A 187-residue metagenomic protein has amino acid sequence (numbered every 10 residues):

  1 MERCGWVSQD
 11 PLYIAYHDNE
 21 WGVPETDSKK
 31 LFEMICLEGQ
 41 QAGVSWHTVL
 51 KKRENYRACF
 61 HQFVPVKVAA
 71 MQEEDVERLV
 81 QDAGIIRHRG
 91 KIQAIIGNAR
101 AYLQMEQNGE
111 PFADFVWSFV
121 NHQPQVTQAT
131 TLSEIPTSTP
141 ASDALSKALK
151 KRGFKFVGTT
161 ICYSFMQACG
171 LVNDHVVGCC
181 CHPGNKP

Functional and structural regions predicted by a protein language model:
M1-P187: HhH-family (HhH-GPD) DNA N-glycosylase catalytic core used in base-excision repair
